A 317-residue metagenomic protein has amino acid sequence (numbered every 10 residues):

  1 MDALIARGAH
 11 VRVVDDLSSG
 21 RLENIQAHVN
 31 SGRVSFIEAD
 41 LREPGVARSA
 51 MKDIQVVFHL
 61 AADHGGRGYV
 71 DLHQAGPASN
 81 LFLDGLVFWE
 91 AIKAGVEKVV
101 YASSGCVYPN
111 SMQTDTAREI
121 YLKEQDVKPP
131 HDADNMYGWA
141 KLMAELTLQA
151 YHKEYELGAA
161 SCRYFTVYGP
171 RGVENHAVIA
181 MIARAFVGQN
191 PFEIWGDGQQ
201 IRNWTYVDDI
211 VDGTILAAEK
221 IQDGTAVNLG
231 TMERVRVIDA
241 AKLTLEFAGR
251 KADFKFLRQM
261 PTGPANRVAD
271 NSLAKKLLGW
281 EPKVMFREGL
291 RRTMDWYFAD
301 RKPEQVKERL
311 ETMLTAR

Functional and structural regions predicted by a protein language model:
M1-V167, V284, A299-D300, V306-R317: N-terminal Rossmann-like NAD(P)+-binding domain of SDR-like oxidoreductases, especially those catalyzing
A3, F186-R317: C-terminal substrate-binding subdomain of Rossmann-fold SDR/epimerase-dehydratase oxidoreductases
G20, G65, G172, V235-R236: Short alpha-helical
E23, R48-S49, L72, F82 (+4 more regions): Generic recognition of short, well-ordered alpha-helical segments
S111-Y121, L142, L146-E219, M232-R234 (+1 more regions): NAD(P)-dependent short-chain dehydrogenase/reductase
